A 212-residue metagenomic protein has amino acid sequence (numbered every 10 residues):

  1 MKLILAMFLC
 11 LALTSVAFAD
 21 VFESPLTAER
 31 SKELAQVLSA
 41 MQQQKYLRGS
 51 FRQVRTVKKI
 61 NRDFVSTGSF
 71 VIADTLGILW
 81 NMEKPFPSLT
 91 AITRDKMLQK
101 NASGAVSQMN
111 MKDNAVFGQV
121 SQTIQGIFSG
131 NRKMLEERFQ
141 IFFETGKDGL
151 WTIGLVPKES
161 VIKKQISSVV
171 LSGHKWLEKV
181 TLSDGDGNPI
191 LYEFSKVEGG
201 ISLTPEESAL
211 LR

Functional and structural regions predicted by a protein language model:
M1-I4: Positively charged n-region of N-terminal signal peptides that target proteins for export
A6-T14: Bacterial N-terminal signal peptides
S15-A19: Sec/Tat signal peptide C-region and signal peptidase I cleavage site
D20-F22, L26, E33, L38-Q43 (+5 more regions): Flexible, processing/modification-adjacent segments and terminal tails in exported/periplasmic/extracellular proteins
E23, T27-I72, G77-L79, P87-L89 (+2 more regions): N-terminal secretory signal peptides
F51, I78-M82, M97-K100, I153-L155 (+1 more regions): Short hydrophobic/aromatic-rich beta-strand segments that constitute the beta-sheet cores of beta-sandwich/beta-barrel
S69-G118, I190-L191, K196: An acidic-aromatic
R132-R212: Gly/Pro-enriched, hydrophobic low-complexity segments that function as extracytoplasmic propeptides/linkers
